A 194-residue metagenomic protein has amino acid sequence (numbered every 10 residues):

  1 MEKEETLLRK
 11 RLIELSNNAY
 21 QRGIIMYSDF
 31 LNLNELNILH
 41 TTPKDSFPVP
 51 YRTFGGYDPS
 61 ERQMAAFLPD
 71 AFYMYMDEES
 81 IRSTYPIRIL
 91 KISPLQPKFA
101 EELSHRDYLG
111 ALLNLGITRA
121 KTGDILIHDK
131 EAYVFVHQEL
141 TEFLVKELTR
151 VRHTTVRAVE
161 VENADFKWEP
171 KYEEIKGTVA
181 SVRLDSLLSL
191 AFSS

Functional and structural regions predicted by a protein language model:
M1-A191: Ferredoxin-like alpha/beta domains used as RNA- or RNAP-binding modules
